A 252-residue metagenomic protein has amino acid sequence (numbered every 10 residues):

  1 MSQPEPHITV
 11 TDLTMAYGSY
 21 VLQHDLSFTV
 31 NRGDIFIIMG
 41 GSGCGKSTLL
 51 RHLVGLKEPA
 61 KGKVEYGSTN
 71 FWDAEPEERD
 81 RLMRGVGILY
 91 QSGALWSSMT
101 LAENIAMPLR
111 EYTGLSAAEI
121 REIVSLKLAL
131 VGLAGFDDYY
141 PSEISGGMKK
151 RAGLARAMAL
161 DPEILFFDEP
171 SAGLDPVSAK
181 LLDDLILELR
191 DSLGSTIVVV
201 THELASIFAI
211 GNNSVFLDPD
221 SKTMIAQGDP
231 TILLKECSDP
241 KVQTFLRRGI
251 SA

Functional and structural regions predicted by a protein language model:
V54: Helix-to-loop junction immediately C-terminal to a conserved catalytic motif
G62-F71: Conserved ABC transporter NBD signature motif
N70, A117-G135: Conserved ABC ATPase "signature" region
F71-G87, A117, L233-C237: ABC ATPase NBD coupling module
Y140-I144, M148: Conserved ABC ATPase signature
D161: Conserved catalytic motifs of ABC-family nucleotide-binding domains
L165-D168: Catalytic Walker B motif of ABC-type/P-loop ATPase nucleotide-binding domains
